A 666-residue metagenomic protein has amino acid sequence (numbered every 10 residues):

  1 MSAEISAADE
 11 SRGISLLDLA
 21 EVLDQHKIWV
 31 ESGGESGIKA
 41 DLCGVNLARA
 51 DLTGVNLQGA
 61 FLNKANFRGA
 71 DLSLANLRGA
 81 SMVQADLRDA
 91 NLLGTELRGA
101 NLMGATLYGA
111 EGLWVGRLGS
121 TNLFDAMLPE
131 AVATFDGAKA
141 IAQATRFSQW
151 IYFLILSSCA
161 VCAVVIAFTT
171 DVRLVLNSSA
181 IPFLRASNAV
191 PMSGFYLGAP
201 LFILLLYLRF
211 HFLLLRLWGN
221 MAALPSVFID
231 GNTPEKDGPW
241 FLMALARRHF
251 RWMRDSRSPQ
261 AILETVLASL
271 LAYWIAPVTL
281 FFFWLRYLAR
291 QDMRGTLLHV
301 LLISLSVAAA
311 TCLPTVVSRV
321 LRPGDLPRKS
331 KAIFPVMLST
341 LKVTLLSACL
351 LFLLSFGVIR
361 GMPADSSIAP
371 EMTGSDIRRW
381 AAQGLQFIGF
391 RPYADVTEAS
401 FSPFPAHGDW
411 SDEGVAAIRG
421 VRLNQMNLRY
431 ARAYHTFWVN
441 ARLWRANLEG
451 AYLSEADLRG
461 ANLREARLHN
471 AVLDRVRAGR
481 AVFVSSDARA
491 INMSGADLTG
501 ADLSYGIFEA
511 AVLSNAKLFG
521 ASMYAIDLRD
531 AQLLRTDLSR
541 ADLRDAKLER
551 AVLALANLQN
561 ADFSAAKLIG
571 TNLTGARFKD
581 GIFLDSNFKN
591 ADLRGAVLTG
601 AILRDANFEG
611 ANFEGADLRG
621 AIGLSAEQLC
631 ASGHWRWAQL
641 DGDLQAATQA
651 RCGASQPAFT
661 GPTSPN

Functional and structural regions predicted by a protein language model:
E4-A138, I368-N666: Tandem repeat scaffolds
K139-C159: Alpha-helical transmembrane segments and their helix-start/interface "positive-inside/aromatic belt" motifs in integral
K139-T145, S179-G198, R257-L263, A289-I303 (+1 more regions): Membrane-interface segments at the starts/ends of alpha-helical transmembrane spans
S158-C162, F195-A223: Hydrophobic alpha-helical membrane-embedded segments
V164-P182, L285-R286: Membrane-helix interface motif
L217-T265: Charge-rich cytosolic interhelical loops and cytosolic tails of multi-pass membrane proteins
L267-G324: Membrane-embedded alpha-helical segments of integral membrane proteins
K329-P363: Internal/C-terminal transmembrane anchor helices
